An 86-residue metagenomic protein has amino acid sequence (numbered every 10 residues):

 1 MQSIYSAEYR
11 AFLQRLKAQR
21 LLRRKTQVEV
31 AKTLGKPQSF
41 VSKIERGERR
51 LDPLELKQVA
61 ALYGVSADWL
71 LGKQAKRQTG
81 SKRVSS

Functional and structural regions predicted by a protein language model:
M1-A7, A61, L71-S86: Short, charged recognition helix plus adjacent turn of helix-turn-helix-like nucleic-acid-binding domains
M1-L22: A short, Lys/Arg-rich alpha-helix, primarily the initiator
Q14, R24-K25, L51-L54: Residue-level signal for the short linker/turn that defines the boundary of a DNA-recognition helix
L22, E48-L51, L62: Helix-turn-helix/winged-helix DNA-binding modules
R24-R46, Q58: Short alpha-helical DNA-recognition segment
G35, L54-W69: DNA major-groove recognition helix of helix-turn-helix/homeodomain DNA-binding modules
E45, E55, L71-Q74: DNA major-groove recognition helix of helix-turn-helix
